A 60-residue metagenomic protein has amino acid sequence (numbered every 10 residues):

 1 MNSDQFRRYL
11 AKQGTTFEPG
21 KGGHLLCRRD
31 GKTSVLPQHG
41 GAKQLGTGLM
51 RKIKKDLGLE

Functional and structural regions predicted by a protein language model:
M1-P19, R28-E60: Basic nucleic-acid-binding interfaces
G22: Cytochrome P450 catalytic-core helices
